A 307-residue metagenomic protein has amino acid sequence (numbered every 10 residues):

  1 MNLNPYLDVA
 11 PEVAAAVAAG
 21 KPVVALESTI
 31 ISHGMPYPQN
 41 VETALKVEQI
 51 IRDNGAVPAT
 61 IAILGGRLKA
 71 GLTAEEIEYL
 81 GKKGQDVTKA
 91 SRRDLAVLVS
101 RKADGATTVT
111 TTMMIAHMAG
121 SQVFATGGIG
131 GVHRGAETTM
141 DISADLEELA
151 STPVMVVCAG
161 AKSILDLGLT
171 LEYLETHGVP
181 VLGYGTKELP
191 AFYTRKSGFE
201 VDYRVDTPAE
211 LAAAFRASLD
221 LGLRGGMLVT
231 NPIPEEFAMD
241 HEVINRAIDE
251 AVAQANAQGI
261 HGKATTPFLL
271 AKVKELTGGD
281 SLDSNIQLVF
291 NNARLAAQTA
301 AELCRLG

Functional and structural regions predicted by a protein language model:
M1-G20: N- or domain-start disorder-to-order transition segments that initiate the globular core
A15-A18, V23-V24, D53, I115-M118 (+6 more regions): Solvent-exposed alpha-helices and their adjacent loops that cap or buttress functional pockets in soluble metabolic
V24-L26, P58-I63, G105, V123-G128 (+5 more regions): General beta-strand structural signal in soluble alpha/beta enzymes
S28, H33-M35, V41-L98, D220-E236: Glycine-rich nucleotide/cofactor/substrate-binding loop typically near the N-terminus or early in the first domain
P38-A44, E76-G81, G131-A150, Y173: A glycine- and small-aliphatic-rich helix-loop capping segment at beta-alpha/alpha-beta transitions that lines
A106-V109, E137-A150, V154-E175, A209-A213: Active-site glycine-rich loop that binds ribose-phosphate moieties when present
R195-D220: Anionic-ligand binding region
L223-N291: A C-terminal functional module that forms or caps the active site or interfaces directly with catalytic machinery
